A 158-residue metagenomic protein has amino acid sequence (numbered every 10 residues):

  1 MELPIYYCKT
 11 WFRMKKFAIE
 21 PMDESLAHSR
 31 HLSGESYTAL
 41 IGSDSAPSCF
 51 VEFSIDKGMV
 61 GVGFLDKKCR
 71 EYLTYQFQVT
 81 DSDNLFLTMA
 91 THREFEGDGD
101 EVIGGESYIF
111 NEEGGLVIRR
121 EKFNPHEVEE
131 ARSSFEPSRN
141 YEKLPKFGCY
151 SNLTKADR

Functional and structural regions predicted by a protein language model:
M1-G34, M89-R158: Long terminal segments
L3, M14-A18, A39-G42, S82-N84: Generic detector of short, locally flexible boundary/turn motifs and exposed helical patches
E35-K67: Short, well-structured hydrophobic secondary-structure segments
S36, G58-V62, L73-T74, L85-A90 (+1 more regions): Short, surface-exposed coil-to-beta transition loops
D44-C49, K68-L73, E101-G104, E113-V117: A short glycine-rich beta-turn/N-cap micro-motif
V51-D56, G63, L73-D81, E106-I109 (+1 more regions): Beta-turn initiation residues at beta-strand->coil junctions
C69-R70, D81-N84, D98-G99: Exposed regions on extracellular, virion, or secretory-pathway luminal proteins
